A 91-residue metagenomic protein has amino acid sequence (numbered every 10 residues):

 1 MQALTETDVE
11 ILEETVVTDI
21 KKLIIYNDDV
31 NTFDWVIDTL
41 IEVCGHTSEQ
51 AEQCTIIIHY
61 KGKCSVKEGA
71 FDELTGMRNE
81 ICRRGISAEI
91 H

Functional and structural regions predicted by a protein language model:
M1-H91: Terminal domain-initiation and capping elements
